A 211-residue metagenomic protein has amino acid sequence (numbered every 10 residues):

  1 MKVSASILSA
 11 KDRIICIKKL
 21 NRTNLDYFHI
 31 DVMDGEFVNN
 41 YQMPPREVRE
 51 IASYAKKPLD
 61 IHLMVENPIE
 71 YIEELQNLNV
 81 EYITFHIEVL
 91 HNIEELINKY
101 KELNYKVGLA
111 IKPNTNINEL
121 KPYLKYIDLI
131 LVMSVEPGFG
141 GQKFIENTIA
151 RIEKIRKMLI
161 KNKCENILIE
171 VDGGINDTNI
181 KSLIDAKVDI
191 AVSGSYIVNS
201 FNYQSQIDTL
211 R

Functional and structural regions predicted by a protein language model:
V3-S6, F28-I30, L59-L63, I83-F85 (+4 more regions): Hydrophobic faces of well-ordered beta-strands that scaffold small-molecule active sites in alpha/beta enzyme cores
S6-A10, M33-G35, M64-P68, E88 (+4 more regions): Active-site beta-loop-alpha junctions enriched in small/polar residues
I15-L20, N67-N77, T115-K125, G173-I190: Catalytic cores of alpha/beta
L20, I30-D31, L75, I130 (+5 more regions): Conserved, mostly hydrophobic/aromatic
T23-Y27, Y54-K57, Q76-I83, K99-G108 (+2 more regions): Glycine-enriched alpha-helix->loop->beta-strand junction motifs that scaffold or abut catalytic
H29-E102: N-terminal active-site wall of soluble small-molecule enzyme domains
D34-Q42, R46, P113, K121-N162 (+2 more regions): Glycine/Thr-rich beta-alpha phosphate-binding loop at enzyme active sites
F85-H91, L131-K143, A186-Q206: Glycine-rich phosphate-binding active-site loops on the catalytic face of alpha/beta enzymes
